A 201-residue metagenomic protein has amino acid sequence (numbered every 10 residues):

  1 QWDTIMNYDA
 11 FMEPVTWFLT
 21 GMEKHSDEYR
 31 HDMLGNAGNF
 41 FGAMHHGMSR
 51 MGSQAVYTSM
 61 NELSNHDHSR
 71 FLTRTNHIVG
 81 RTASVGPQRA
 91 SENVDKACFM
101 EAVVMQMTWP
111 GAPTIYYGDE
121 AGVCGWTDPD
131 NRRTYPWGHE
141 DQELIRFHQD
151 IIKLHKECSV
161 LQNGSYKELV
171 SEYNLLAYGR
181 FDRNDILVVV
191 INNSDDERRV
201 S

Functional and structural regions predicted by a protein language model:
Q1-S59, M105, G122-D150, S159 (+3 more regions): Active-site-proximal helices and loops of the catalytic beta/alpha 8
R30-G42, G47, V79-M100: Aromatic-anchored helix/helix-loop segment that forms the rim or "lid" of small-molecule/cofactor binding pockets
Y57, N61-Q88, V103-Q142: Aromatic/acidic polysaccharide-binding cleft in carbohydrate-active enzymes
P113-Y117, S159-S165: Acidic/polar loop patches that form or flank catalytic/metal-binding clefts of enzymes that bind anionic ligands
K153-C158, E168: Conserved cytochrome P450 K-helix E-x-x-R motif and the immediately C-terminal K′/meander segment
N163-D185: Surface beta-strand/loop "capping" patches
V188-S194: Asparagine-centered strand-capping/turn motif at beta-strand->loop junctions
